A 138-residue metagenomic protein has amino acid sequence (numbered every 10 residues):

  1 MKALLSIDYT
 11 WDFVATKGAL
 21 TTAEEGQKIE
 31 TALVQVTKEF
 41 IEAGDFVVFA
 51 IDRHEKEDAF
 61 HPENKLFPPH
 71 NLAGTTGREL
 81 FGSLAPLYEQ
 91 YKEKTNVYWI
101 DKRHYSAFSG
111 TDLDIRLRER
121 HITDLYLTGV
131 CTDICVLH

Functional and structural regions predicted by a protein language model:
M1-V97: Active-site acidic carboxylates
D52, V130-T132: Cofactor-binding loop segments of dinucleotide-utilizing enzymes, especially the Rossmann-like FAD- and NAD(P)+-binding
A59-H61, G110-D112, H138: Short, well-ordered secondary-structure micro-motifs
T75-V130: Internal catalytic-core helix/loop-beta-alpha segment that presents or stabilizes conserved functional determinants
T132-H138: Short glycine/serine/threonine-rich phosphate/pyrophosphate-binding segments that cradle anionic phosphate groups
